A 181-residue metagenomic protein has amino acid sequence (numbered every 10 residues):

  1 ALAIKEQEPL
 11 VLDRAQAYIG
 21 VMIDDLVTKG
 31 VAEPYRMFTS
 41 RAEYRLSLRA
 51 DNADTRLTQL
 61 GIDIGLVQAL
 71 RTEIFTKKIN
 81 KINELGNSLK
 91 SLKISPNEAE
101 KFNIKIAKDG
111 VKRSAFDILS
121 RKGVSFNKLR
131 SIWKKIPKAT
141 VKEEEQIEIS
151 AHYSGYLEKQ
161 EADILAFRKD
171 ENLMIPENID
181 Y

Functional and structural regions predicted by a protein language model:
A1-L10: Internal hydrophobic alpha-helix adjacent to the cofactor/substrate pocket in enzyme cavities
A3-I4, Y18-D24, K135-V141: Charged, low-complexity, helix/coiled-coil-prone segments
V11, A15, R41-E43, S47-R49 (+1 more regions): Extended, charge-enriched "interface" segments that sit outside catalytic cores
A15-Y35, T39-E43: A structural-propensity feature for long, helix-poor, extended segments
